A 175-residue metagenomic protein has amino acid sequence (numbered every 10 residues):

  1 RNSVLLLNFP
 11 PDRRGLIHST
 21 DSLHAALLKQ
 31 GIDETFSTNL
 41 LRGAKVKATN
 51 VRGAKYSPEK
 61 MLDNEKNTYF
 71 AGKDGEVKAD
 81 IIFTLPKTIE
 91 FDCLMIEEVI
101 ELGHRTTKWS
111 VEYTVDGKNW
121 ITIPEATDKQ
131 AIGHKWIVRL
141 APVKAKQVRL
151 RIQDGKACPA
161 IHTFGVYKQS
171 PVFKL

Functional and structural regions predicted by a protein language model:
R1-I17: Substrate-binding cleft of secreted/luminal carbohydrate-active enzymes
S3-L6, F36, L40: Residue-level signal for secondary-structure boundary elements
R13-I17, A54-K55, G103: Flexible loop/turn segments at secondary-structure boundaries
T20-L27, G31-N39, D63-T127, A131-L175: Aromatic, loop-rich ligand-recognition surfaces of beta-strand-rich domains
S37-D63: Predominantly extracellular/luminal regions of secreted and cell-surface proteins, especially disulfide-bonded
